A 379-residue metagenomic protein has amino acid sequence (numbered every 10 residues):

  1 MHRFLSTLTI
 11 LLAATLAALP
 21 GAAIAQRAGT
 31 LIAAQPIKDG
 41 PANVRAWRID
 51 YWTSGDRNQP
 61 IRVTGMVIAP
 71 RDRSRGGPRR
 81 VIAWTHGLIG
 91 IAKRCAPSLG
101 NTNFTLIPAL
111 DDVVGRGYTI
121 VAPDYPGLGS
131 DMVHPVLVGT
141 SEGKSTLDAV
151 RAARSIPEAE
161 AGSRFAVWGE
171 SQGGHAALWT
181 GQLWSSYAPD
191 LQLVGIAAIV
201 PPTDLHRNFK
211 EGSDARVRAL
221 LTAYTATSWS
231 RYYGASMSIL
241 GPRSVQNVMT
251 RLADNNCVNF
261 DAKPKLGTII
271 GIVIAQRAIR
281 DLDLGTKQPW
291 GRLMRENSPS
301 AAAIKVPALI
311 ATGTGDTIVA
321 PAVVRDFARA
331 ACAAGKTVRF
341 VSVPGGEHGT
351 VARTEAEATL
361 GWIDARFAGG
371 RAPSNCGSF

Functional and structural regions predicted by a protein language model:
I24-S74, C332: Catalytic-loop region of hydrolases
R57-R62, I68-D112: Short, surface-exposed "cap/lid" segments of acyl-processing enzymes
V136-P157: Alpha/beta-hydrolase active-site loop
R151-L221: Primarily recognizes the serine-hydrolase "nucleophile elbow" in alpha/beta-hydrolase and SGNH/GDSL folds
T180, V306-A308, A320-A330: Short alpha-helix in the alpha/beta-hydrolase fold that links the catalytic acid
I199-S300: Accessory cap/linker subdomain of secreted extracellular hydrolases
L282-K287, G291-R292, N297, I318 (+1 more regions): C-terminal catalytic histidine-bearing segment of alpha/beta-hydrolase fold enzymes
I304, L309-D316: Short beta-strand/loop motif that positions the catalytic acidic residue of the alpha/beta-hydrolase fold
